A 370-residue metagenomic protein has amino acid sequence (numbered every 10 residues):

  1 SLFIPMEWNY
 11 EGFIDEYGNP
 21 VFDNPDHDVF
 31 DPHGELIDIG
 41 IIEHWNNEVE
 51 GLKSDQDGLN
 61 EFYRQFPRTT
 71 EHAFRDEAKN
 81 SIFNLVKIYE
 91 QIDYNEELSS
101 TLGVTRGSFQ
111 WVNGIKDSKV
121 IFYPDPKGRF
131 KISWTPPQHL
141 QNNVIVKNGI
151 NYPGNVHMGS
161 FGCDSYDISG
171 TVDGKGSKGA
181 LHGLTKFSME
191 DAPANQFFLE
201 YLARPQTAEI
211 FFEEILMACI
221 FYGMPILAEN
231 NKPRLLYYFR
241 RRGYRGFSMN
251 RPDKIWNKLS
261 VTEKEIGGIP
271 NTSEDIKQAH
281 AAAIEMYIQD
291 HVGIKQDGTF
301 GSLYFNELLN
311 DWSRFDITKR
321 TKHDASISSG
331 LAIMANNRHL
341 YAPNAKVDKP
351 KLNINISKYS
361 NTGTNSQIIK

Functional and structural regions predicted by a protein language model:
I4-N9: Conserved AAA+ ATPase "SRH/arginine-finger" region at the nucleotide-binding site
Y10-R251, D290-K370: RNase H-like, metal-dependent nuclease domains and their acidic two-metal-ion catalytic environment used
S248-G293: Short alpha-helix plus adjacent loop in nuclease-associated cores
